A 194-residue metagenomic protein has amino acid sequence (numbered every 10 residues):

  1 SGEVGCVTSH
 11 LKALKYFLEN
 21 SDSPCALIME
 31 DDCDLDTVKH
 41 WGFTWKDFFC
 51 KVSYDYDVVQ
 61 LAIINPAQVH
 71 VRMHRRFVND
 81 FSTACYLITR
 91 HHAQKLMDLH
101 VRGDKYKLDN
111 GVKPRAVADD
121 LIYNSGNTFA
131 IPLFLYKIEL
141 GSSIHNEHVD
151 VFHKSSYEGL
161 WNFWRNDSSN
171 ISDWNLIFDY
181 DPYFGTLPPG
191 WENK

Functional and structural regions predicted by a protein language model:
S1-M29, C33-K194: An acidic/histidine-cluster motif and surrounding catalytic segment that typifies divalent-metal-assisted enzyme active
